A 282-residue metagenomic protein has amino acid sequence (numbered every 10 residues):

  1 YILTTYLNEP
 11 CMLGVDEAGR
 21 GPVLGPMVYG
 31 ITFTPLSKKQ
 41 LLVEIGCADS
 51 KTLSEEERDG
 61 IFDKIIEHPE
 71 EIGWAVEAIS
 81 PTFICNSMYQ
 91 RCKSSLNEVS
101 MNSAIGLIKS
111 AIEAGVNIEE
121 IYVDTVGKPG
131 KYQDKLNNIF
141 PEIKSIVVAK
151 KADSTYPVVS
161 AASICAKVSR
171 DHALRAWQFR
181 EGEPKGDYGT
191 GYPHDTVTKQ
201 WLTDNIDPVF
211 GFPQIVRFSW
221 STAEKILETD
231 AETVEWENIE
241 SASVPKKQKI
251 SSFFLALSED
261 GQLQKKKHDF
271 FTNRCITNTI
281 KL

Functional and structural regions predicted by a protein language model:
Y1-L282: RNase H-like, Mg2+-dependent phosphodiesterase core, and more generally RNA phosphate-backbone-engaging helix-loop
